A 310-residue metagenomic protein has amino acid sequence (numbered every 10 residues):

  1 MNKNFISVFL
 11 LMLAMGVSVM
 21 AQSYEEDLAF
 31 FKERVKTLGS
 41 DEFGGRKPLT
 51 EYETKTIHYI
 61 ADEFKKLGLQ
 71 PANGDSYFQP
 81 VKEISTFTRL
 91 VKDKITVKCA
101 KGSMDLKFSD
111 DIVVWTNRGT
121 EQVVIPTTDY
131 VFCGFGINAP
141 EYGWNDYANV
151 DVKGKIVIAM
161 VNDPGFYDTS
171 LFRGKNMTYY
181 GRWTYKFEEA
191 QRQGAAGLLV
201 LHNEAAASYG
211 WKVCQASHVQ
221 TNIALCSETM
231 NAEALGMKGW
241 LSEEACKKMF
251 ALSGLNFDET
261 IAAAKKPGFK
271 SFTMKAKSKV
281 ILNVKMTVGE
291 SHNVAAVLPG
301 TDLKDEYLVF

Functional and structural regions predicted by a protein language model:
M1-I6: Positively charged n-region of N-terminal signal peptides that target proteins for export
S7-S18: Bacterial N-terminal signal peptides
Q22-E25, D41-E51, E83, D93 (+5 more regions): Second-shell loop/turn segments in exported
E25-E51, L67, A72-N73, S242 (+1 more regions): N-terminal capping segment at the start of a domain
K36-G39, P80, Y130-C133, I156-M160 (+4 more regions): Structural recognition of the beta-strand scaffold that forms the well-ordered cores of secreted hydrolase catalytic
G44-S170: Noncatalytic luminal/extracellular "stalk/propeptide" segments of secretory-pathway proteins
K98-G102, V113-N149, M230-F310: Soluble metallo-hydrolase cores and metallopeptidase-like ectodomains found primarily in the secretory/periplasmic
F135-Q215: A conserved hydrophobic secondary-structure block that centers on an alpha-helix together with its immediately flanking
